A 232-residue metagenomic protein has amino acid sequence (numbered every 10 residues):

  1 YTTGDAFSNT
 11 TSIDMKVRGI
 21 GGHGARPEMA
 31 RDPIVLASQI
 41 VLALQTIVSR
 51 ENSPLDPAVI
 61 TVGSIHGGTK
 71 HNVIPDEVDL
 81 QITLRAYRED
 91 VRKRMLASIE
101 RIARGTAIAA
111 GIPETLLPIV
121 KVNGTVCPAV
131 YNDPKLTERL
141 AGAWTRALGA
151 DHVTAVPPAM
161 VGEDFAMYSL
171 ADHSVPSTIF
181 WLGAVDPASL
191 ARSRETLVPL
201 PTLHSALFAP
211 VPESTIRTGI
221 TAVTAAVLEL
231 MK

Functional and structural regions predicted by a protein language model:
Y1-T46, L55: Fold-level recognition of mixed alpha/beta catalytic cores in primary-metabolism enzymes, strongest
V35-K232: Metal-dependent amide/peptide-bond hydrolase catalytic core, centered on the "pita-bread" metallohydrolase fold
